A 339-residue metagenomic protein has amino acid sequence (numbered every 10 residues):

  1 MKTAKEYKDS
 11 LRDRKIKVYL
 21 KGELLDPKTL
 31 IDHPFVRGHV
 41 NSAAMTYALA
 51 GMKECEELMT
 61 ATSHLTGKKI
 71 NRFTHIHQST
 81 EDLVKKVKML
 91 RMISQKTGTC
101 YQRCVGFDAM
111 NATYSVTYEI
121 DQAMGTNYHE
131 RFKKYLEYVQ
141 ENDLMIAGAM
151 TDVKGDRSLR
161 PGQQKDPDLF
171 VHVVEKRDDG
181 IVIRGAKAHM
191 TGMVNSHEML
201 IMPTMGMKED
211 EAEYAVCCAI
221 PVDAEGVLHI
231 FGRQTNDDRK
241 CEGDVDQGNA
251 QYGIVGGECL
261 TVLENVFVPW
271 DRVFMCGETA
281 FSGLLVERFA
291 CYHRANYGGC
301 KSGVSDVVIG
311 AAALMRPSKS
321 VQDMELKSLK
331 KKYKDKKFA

Functional and structural regions predicted by a protein language model:
M1-T46: N-terminal-proximal low-complexity accessory segments that begin disordered and transition into the first
S10, T46, Y138, N142 (+2 more regions): Generic, well-ordered alpha-helical scaffold segments in large soluble proteins
V40-E56, E213-A219: Acidic, aromatic-enriched beta-alpha/helix-loop junctions
A48-I146: Internal helix-loop-helix
R131-K134, L169-H172, Y333: Non-transmembrane, aqueous-exposed alpha-helical and coiled segments at domain scale
D143-D156: A short, Trp-centered hydrophobic/proline-enriched beta-strand micro-motif
V153-K301: FAD-binding core of flavoproteins
Y297-A339: Extended amphipathic alpha-helical segments enriched in small hydrophobics
